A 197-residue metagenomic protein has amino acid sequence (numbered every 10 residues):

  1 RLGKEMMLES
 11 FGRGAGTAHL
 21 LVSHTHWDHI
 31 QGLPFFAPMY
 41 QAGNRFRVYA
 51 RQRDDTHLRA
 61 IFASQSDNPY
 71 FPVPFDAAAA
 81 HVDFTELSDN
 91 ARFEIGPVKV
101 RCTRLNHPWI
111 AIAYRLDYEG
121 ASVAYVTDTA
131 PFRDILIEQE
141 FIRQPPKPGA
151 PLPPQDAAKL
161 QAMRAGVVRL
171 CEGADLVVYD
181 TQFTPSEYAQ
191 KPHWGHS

Functional and structural regions predicted by a protein language model:
R1-Y49: Active-site metal-binding motif and surrounding structural segment of the metallo-beta-lactamase
M6-L8, P34-P38, F62-S64, R115 (+2 more regions): Short, glycine/charged-enriched secondary-structure capping and boundary segments
S10, S66-P69, R133: Short, well-ordered alpha-helical segments in soluble proteins
G12, P38-Y40, P74-D76, N90-R92 (+2 more regions): Short secondary-structure boundary/capping segments
H29, T56-L58, E187: Short catalytic/ligand-binding loop motif for oxyanion handling, primarily in non-cytosolic enzymes, centered on
R45-R47, R51-I110, E119: Metallo-beta-lactamase
T85-S197: Metal-dependent phosphodiesterase/nuclease catalytic metal-binding core
